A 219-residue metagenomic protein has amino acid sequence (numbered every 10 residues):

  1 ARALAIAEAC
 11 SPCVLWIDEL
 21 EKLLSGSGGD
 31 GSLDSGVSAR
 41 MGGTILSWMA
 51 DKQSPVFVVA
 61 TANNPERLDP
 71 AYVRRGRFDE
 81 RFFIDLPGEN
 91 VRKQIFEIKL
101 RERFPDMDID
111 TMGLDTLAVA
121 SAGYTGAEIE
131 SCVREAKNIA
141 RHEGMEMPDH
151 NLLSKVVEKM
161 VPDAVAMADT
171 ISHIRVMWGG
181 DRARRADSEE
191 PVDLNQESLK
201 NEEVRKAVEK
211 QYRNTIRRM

Functional and structural regions predicted by a protein language model:
A1-A118, Y124, A136: Walker A/P-loop NTP-binding motif of AAA+ ATPase domains
S27, A140, G144: A short, flexible helix-to-loop-to-beta junction within the catalytic ATP-binding CA
R103-F104, A140-R141, A164: A short hydrophobic/aromatic micro-motif that marks alpha-helical segments and, especially, helix-coil
T116-S131, E143-M219: C-terminal engagement/docking regions of AAA+ P-loop ATPases
V133-R141: Short, amphipathic alpha-helical segments that act as regulatory/interfacial helices in nucleotide-processing proteins
